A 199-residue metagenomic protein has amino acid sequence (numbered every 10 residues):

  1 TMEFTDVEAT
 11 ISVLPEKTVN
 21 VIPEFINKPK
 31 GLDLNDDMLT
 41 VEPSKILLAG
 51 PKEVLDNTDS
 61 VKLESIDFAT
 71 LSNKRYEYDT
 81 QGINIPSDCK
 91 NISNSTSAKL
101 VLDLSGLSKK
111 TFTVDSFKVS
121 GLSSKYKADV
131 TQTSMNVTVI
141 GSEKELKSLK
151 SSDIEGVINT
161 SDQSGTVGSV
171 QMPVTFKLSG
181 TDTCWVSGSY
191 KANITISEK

Functional and structural regions predicted by a protein language model:
T1-K199: Structured interface patches
